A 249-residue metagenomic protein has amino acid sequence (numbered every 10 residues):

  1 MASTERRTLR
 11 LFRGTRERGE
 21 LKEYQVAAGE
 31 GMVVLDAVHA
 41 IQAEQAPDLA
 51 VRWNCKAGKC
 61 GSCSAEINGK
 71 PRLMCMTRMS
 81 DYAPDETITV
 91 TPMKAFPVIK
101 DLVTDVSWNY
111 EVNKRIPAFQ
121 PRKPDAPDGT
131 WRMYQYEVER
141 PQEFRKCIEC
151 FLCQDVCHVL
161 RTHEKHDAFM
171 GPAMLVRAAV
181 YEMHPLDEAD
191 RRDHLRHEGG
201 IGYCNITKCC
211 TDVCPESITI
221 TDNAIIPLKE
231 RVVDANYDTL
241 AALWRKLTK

Functional and structural regions predicted by a protein language model:
M1-T4, L247-K249: Basic/polar N-terminal segments that are highly enriched at the extreme N-terminus, encompassing both cleavable
T4-Y24: Eukaryote-biased recognition of intrinsically disordered, low-complexity regulatory segments
K22-D36: Short, flexible N-terminal segments of the mature chain
M32-P47, T91-K249: Ferredoxin-type iron-sulfur electron-transfer modules in oxidoreductases and energy-metabolism complexes
D48-R52: A short linear hydrophobic-aromatic micro-motif
C55-C63: Short, structured protein-protein interaction patches enriched in aromatics and acidic/basic residues, typified by
I67-V90: Glycine-rich phosphate/adenylate-binding loop and adjacent beta-alpha elements of nucleotide- or dinucleotide-binding
